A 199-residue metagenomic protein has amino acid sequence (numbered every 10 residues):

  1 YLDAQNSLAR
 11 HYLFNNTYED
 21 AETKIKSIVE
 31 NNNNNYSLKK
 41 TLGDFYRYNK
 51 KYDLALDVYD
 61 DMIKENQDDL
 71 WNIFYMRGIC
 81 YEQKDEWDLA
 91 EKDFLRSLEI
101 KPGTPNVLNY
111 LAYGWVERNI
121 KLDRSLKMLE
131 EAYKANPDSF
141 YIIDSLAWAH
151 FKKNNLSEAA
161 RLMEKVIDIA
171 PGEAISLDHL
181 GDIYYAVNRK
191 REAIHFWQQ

Functional and structural regions predicted by a protein language model:
Y1, N35, D69-L70, T104 (+2 more regions): Residue-level recognition of tetratricopeptide repeat
A4, L38, N72-I73, V107 (+2 more regions): TPR alpha-solenoid repeat register
S7, T41, Y75-M76, Y110-L111 (+2 more regions): Canonical tetratricopeptide repeat
R10, D44, I79, Y113-G114 (+2 more regions): Residue-level recognition of tetratricopeptide repeat
R10, F14-N15, Y48-N49, Q83 (+3 more regions): Register position in tetratricopeptide repeats
E30-N32, E65-N66, I100, A135 (+1 more regions): Structural marker of alpha-solenoid helical repeat scaffolds
